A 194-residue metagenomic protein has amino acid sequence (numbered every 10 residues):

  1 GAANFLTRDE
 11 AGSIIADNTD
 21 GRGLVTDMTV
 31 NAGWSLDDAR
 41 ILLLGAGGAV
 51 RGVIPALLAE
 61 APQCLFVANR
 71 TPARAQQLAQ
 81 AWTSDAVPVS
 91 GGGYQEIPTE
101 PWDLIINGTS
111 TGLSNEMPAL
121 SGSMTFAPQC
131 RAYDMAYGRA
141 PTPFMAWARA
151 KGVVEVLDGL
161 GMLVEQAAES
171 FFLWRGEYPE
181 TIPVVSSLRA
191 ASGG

Functional and structural regions predicted by a protein language model:
A3-E10, I15, D20-R22, S121 (+1 more regions): Rossmann-fold NAD(P)-binding glycine/threonine-rich loop
N18-G21, M28, A32, D38-L58 (+1 more regions): Glycine-rich adenosine-cofactor-binding loop
E60-T83: NAD(P)-binding Rossmann-fold cofactor-contacting core
D85-W102: Short acidic low-complexity segments
P101, G112-A132: Rossmann-fold NAD(P) dinucleotide-binding segment
T109-T111, A136-Y137: Short glycine-/small-residue-rich Rossmann-like dinucleotide-binding loops
T181-G194: A short, charged, Gly/Pro-tolerant segment at domain boundaries
